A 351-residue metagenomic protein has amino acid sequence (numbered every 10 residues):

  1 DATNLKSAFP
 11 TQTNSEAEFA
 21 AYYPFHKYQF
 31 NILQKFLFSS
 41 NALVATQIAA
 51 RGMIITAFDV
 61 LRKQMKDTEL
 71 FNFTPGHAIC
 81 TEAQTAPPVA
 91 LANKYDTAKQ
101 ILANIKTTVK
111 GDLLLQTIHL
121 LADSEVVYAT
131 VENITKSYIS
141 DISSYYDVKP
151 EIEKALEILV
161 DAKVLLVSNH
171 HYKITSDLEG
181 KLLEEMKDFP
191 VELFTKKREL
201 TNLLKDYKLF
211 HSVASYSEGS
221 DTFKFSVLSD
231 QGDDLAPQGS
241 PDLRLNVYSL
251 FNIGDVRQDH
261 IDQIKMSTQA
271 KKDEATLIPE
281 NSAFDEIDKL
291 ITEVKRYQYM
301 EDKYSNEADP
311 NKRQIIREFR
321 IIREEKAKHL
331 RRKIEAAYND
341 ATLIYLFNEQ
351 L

Functional and structural regions predicted by a protein language model:
D1-L351: Extended alpha-helical scaffold and adjacent linker segments that couple domains and build interaction/assembly
